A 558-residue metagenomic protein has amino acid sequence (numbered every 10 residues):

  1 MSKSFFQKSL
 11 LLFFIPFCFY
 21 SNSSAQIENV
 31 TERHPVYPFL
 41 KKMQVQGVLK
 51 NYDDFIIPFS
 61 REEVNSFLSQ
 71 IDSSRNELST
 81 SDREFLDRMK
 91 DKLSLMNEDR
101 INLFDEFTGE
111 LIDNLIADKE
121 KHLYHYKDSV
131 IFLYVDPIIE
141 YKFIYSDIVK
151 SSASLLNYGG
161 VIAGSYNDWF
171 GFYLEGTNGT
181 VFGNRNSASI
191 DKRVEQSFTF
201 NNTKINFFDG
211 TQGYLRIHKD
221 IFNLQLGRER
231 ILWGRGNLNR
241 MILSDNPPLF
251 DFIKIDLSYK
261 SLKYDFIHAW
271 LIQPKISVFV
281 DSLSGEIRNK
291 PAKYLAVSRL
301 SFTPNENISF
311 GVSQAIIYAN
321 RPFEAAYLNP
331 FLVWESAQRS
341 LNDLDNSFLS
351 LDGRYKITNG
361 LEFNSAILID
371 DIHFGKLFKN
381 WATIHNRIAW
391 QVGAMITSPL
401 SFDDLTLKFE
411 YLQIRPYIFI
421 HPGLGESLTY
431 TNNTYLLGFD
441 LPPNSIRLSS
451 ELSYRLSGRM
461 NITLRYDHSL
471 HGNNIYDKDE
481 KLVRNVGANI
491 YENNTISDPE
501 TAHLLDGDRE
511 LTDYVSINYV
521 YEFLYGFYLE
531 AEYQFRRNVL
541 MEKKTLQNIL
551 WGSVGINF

Functional and structural regions predicted by a protein language model:
S2-L10: Bacterial N-terminal signal peptides that target proteins for export
S9-C18: Bacterial N-terminal signal peptides
C18-F19, Y52, S146, K275-I276 (+2 more regions): A generic structural signal for short coil/turn motifs at secondary-structure boundaries
S23-A25: Boundary at the C-terminal end of the N-terminal hydrophobic targeting segment
I27, L49-F55, S60-E62, F67 (+8 more regions): Outer-membrane beta-barrel channel domains
I27-Q46: Short N-terminal segments immediately surrounding and downstream of signal-peptide cleavage
F208, T303-I316, R321-F558: Exposed, low-structure sequence patches enriched in small/polar residues
